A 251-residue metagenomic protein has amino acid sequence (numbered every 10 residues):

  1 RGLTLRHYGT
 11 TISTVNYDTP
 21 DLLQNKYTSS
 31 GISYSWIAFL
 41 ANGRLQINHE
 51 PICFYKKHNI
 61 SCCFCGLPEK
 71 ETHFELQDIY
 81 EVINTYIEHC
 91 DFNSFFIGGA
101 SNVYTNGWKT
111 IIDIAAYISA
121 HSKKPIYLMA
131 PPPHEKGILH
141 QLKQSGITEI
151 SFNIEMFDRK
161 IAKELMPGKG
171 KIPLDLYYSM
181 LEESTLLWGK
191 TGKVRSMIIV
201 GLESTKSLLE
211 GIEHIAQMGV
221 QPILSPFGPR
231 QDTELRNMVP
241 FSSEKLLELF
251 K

Functional and structural regions predicted by a protein language model:
R1-I52: Flexible, acidic/Gly-rich N-terminal and inter-domain linker regions that tether and position cofactor-handling modules
N42-Q77: Canonical Radical SAM [4Fe-4S] cluster-binding loop centered on the CxxxCxxC motif and its immediate flanking residues
C53-F54, S101-T105, E203: Short acidic, S/G/P-rich loop/turn micro-motifs used as interaction or catalytic elements
F54, Y86-H89, T185-G189: Alpha-helix termini
K56-K57, D158-A162, Q231-T233: Short acidic/His/Gly/Ser-rich catalytic and metal-binding motifs that mark active-site loops of diverse hydrolases
G66-E81, Y86-D113, Y117-I138, L142-M180 (+2 more regions): Core AdoMet radical
T110-D113, L209-E213, V239-S242: Charged helix-capping and loop-helix junction motifs
E149, I154, D175-L235, L247-K251: Conserved C-terminal portion of the radical SAM core fold that forms the substrate/S-adenosylmethionine-binding
